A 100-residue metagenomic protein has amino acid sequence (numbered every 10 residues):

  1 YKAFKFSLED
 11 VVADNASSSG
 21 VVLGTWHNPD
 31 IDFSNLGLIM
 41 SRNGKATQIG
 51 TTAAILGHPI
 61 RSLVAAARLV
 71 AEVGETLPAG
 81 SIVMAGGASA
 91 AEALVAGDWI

Functional and structural regions predicted by a protein language model:
Y1-H58, E72, W99: Catalytic-core "active-site belt" of small-molecule-metabolizing enzymes, emphasizing His/Asp/Glu-rich regions
L23, A85-G86: Short glycine-rich loop/turn motifs that provide flexible caps or phosphate-binding loops at active sites
H27, A88-S89: A broadly conserved detector of short glycine/acidic/proline-rich loop/turn motifs that flank catalytic sites and bind
A46-T47, S89-A91: Short Gly/Pro-enriched loop/turn and capping motifs at secondary-structure junctions
S62-L69: Short, well-ordered amphipathic alpha-helical segments that serve as non-catalytic structural scaffolds within diverse
A71-S81, A85, A93: Beta-rich strand-turn-strand
L94-D98: Charged, cofactor-coupling segments
